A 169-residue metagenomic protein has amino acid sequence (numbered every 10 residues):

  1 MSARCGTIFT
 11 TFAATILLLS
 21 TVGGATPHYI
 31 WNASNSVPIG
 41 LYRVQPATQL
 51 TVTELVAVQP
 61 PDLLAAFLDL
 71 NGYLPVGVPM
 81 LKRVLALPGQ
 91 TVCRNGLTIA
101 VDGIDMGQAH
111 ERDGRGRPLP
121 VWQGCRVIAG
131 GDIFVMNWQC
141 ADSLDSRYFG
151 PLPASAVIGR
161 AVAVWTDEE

Functional and structural regions predicted by a protein language model:
M1-E169: Extended hydrophobic leader/signal-anchor segments used for secretion and membrane insertion
